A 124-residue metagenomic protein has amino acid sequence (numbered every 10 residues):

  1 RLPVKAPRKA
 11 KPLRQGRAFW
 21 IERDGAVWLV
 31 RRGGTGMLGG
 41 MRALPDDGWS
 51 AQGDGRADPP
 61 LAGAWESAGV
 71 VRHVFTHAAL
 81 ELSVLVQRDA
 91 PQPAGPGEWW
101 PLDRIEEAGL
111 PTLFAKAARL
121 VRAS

Functional and structural regions predicted by a protein language model:
R1-S124: Intrinsically disordered, low-complexity, charged terminal extensions of DNA damage-control enzymes
